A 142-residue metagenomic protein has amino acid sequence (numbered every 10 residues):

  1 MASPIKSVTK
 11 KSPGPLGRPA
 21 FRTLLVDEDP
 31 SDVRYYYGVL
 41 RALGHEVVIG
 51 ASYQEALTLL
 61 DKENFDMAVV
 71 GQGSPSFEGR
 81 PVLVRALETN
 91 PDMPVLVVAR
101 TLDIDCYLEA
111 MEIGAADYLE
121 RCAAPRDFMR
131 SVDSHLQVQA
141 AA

Functional and structural regions predicted by a protein language model:
M1-S31, Y37, R126-A142: Non-catalytic signal-transmission and effector/linker regions of two-component phosphorelay proteins
P30-I49: Two-component/phosphorelay signaling modules centered on CheY-like receiver
G50-Q54: Conserved Asp/Asn-Gly motif in the active-site loop of CheY-like receiver
D61-E63, R85-D92, I113: Conserved phosphotransfer cores of two-component systems
D66-T89: Conserved phosphotransfer microenvironments
P81, L102-D117: Alpha4 helix (beta4-alpha4-beta5 surface) of REC/receiver domains from two-component response regulators
E120-C122: A Lys-centered signature of the CheY-like receiver
